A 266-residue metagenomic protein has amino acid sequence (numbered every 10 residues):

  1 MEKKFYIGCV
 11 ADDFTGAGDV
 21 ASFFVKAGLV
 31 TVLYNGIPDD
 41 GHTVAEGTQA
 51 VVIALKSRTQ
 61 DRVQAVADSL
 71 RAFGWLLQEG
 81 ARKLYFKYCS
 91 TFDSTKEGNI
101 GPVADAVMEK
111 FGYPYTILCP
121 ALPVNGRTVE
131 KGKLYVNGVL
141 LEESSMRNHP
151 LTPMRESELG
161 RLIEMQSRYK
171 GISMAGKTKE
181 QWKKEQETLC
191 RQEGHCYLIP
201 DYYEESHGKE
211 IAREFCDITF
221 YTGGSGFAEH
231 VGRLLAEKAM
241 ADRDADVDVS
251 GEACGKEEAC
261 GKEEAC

Functional and structural regions predicted by a protein language model:
E2-G47, A67-S69, A121-V124: N-terminal basic/disordered segments at the start of proteins
K3-F5, V30, Q49, A65 (+1 more regions): Cap/lid and interdomain-hinge subdomains that line or gate substrate/regulatory clefts in soluble alpha/beta enzymes
I7-A11, T116-L118, L198-I199, F220-T222 (+1 more regions): Short, hydrophobic/glycine-enriched beta-strand segments
A11, L55-S57, Y88-S90: Short glycine-centered, acidic/aromatic-flanked micro-motifs in structured strand/loop junctions that mark active-site
G16-V20, G208, H230: Short glycine/serine/threonine-rich phosphate/pyrophosphate-binding segments that cradle anionic phosphate groups
F23-A27, L70, Y135, A212-I218 (+1 more regions): Short, solvent-exposed amphipathic alpha-helical segments in soluble enzyme and RNA/protein-processing domains
T48-A65: Short, structured active-site "lid" loops
C216-E258, E263-C266: Acidic, glycine-rich loop-and-beta core segments that form the ion-binding/anion-interacting portion of active sites
